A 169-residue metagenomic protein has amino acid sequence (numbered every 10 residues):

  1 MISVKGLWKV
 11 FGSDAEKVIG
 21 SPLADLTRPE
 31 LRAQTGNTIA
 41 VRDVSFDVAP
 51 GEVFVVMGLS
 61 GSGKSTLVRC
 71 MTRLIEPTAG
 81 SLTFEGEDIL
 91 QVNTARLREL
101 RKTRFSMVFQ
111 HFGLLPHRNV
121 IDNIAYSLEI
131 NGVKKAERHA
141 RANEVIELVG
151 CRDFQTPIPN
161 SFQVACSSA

Functional and structural regions predicted by a protein language model:
G20-E30, E85-D88, E129-G132, A136-F154: Conserved ABC ATPase "signature" region
L31-T38, L90-S106, I130, K135-H139: ABC ATPase NBD coupling module
M57-L59: The feature captures the beta-strand-to-loop junction immediately N-terminal to the Walker
T72: Helix-to-loop junction immediately C-terminal to a conserved catalytic motif
H117-A125, I158: Short coil-to-helix segment of the ABC ATPase nucleotide-binding domain corresponding to the Q-loop/switch region
I158-C166: Conserved ABC ATPase signature
